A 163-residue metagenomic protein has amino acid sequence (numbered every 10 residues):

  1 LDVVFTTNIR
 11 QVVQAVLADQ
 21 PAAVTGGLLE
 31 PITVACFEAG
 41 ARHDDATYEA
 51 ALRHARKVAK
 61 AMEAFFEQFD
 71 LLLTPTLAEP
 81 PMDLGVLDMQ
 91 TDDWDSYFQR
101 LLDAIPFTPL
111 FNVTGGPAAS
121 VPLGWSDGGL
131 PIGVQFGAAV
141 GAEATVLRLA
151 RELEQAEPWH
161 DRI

Functional and structural regions predicted by a protein language model:
L1-T6, M89-Q90, V134-F136: Short low-complexity, flexible loop/linker segments enriched in glycine and/or proline with clustered acidic
V3-E63, P75, E79, S120-L123 (+1 more regions): Short helix-loop capping/hinge segments that flank enzyme active sites or metal/cofactor-binding pockets
V4, A50, M82-I105: Short, surface-exposed loop/helix-turn segments at secondary-structure junctions that function as lids/hinges flanking
N8-G26, L101-I105, A142-Q155: Short, basic, helix/turn surface patches
E38, Y48-R53, K57-K60, Q68 (+1 more regions): Structural helix-boundary/capping segments
E63, F98-V121: Small-aliphatic-rich amphipathic alpha-helix that forms the alpha element of a beta-alpha
D70-L72: Conserved acidic residues
P80-P81, E143: Short, acidic Gly/Pro/Ser/Thr-rich loop/turn segments
